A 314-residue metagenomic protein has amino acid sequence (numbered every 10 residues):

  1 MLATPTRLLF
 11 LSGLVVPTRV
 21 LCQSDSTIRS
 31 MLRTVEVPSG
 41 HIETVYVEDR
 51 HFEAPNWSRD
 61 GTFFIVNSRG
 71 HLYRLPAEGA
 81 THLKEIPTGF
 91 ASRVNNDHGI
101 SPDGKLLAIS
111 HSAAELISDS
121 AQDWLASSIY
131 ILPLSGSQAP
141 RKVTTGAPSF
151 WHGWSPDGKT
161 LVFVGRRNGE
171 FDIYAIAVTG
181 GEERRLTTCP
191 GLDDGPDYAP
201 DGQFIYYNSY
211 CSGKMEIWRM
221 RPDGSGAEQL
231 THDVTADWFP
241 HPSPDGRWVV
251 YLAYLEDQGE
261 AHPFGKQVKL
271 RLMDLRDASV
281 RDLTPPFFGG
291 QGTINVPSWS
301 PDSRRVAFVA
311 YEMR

Functional and structural regions predicted by a protein language model:
A3-L11: Sec-dependent signal peptide recognition, specifically the positively charged N-region followed immediately by
Q23-R314: Sequence signature of WD/YWTD-type beta-propeller architectures
